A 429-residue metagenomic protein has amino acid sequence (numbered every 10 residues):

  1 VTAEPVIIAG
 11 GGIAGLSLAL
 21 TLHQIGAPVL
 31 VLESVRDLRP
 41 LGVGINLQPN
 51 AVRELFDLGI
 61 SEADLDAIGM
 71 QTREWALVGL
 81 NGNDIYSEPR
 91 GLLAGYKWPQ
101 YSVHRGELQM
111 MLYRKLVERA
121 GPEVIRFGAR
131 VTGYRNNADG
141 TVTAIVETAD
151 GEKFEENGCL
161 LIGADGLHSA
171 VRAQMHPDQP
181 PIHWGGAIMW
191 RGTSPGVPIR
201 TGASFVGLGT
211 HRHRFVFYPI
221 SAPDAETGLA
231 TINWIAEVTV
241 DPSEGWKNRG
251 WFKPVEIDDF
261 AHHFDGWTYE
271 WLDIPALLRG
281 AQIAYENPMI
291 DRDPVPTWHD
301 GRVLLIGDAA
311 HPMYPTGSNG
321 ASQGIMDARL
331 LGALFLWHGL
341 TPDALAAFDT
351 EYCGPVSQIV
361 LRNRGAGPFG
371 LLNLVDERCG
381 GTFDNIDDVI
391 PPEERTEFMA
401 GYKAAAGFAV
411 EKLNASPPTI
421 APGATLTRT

Functional and structural regions predicted by a protein language model:
V1-V6, H23, N50-H176, P180-T193 (+4 more regions): Conserved N-terminal helical subregion
T2-E4, L65, N81-G82, T316-N319 (+1 more regions): C-terminal helical "tail/cap" subdomain of flavin- and related membrane-associated enzymes
A3, I7-V35, I162-G163, W190 (+3 more regions): Conserved mid-domain beta->alpha element of the FAD-binding
R36-F56: Conserved N-terminal glycine-rich FAD pyrophosphate-binding loop of Rossmann-like flavoproteins
R39-P40, Y134, V171-R172, M313-P315: Conserved protein kinase catalytic core
G42-G44, Q100, K247-W251, T316-G320: Short, solvent-exposed loop/turn segments at secondary-structure boundaries
D84-Q109, E147-E155, T193-I283: Conserved FAD/dinucleotide-binding core of flavoprotein oxidoreductases
F127, G140, H211-H213, Y285: Short beta-strand or tight-loop elements that sit immediately N-terminal to catalytic metal-binding acidic residues
